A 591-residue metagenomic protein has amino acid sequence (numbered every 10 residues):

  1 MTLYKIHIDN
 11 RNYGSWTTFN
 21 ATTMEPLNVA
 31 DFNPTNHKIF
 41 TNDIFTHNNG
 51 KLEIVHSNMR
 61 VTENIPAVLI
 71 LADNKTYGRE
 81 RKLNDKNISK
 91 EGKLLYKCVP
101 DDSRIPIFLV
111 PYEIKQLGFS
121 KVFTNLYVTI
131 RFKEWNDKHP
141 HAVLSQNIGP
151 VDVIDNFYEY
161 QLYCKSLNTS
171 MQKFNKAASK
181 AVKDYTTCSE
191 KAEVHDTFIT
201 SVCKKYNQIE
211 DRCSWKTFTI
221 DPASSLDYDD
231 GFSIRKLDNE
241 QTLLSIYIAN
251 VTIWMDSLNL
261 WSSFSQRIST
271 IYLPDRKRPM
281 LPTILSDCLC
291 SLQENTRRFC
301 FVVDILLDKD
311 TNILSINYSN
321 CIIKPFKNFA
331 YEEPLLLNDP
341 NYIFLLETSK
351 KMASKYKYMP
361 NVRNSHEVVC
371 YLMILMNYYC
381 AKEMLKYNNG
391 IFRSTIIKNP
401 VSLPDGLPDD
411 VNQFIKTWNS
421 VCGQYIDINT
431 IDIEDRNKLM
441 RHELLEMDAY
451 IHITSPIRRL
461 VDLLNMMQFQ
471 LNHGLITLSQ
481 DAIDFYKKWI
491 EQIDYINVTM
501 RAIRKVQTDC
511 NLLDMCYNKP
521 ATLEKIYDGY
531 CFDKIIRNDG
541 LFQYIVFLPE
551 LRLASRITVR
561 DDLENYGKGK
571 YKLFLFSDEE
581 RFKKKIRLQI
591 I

Functional and structural regions predicted by a protein language model:
M1-L3, D9, A21-F32, N36-F40 (+3 more regions): Structured C-terminal cores of nucleic-acid metabolism proteins
M1-S245, T252-N295, V559-K570, F574-I591: Charge-lined substrate channels and their catalytic hotspots, especially those that engage the 3′ end of RNA
G14-W16, E113-K115, I130, N136 (+2 more regions): Feature marking long nucleic-acid-engaging regions of large polymerase/nuclease enzymes
F45-H47, F232, M352, L403-L407: Alpha-helix C-terminal capping segments
V55-V61, D155-Q161, H195, S263-S265 (+5 more regions): Charged, low-complexity, helix-prone segments enriched in Lys/Glu/Asp/Gln
L94-Y96, F301, F542-Y544: Short beta-strand micro-motifs in enzyme catalytic cores
H139, T242-L243, I313, I526 (+1 more regions): Short, mixed charged/polar active-site loops that provide acid/base catalysis or chelate metal/phosphate cofactors
K173-K176, R393-S394, W418: A generic structural motif
